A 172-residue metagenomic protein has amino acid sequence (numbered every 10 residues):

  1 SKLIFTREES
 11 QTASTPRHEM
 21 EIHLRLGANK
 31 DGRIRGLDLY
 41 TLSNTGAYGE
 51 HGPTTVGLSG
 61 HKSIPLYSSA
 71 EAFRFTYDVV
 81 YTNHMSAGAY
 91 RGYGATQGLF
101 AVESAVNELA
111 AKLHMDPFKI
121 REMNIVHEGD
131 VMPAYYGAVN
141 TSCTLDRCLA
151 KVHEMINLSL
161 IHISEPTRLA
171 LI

Functional and structural regions predicted by a protein language model:
S1-S164, R168: Structural alpha/beta core scaffold segments of enzyme domains
A170-I172: Short, ordered, surface-exposed loop/turn motifs in non-cytosolic proteins
